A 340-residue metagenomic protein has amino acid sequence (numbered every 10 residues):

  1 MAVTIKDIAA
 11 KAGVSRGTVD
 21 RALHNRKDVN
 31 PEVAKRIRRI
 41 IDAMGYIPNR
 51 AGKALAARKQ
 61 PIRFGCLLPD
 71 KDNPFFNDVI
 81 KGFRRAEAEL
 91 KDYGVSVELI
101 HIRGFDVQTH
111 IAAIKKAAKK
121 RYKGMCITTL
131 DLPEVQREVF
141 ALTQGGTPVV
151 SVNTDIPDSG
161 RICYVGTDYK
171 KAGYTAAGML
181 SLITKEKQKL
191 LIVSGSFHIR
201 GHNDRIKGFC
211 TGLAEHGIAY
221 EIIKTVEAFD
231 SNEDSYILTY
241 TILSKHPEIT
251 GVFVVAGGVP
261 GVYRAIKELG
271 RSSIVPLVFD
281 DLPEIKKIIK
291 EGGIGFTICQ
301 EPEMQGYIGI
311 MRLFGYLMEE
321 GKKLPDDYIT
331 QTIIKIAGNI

Functional and structural regions predicted by a protein language model:
M1-A54: N-terminal helix-turn-helix DNA-binding module of bacterial transcription factors
D42-P74: N-terminal helix-turn-helix/winged-helix DNA-binding helices and compositionally similar short basic alpha-helical
M44, F197, L213, E301-I340: Hinge/cleft segment of the Venus flytrap/periplasmic-binding protein
F75-L90, A172-A176, R200-A219, D234 (+3 more regions): Short, solvent-exposed amphipathic alpha-helices that sit in or adjacent to ligand/effector-binding or catalytic
A88-T109, L191, C210-E233: Short beta-strand elements in bilobed, periplasmic/extracellular small-molecule ligand-binding domains
M125-A141, F209, E227-I285: Hydrophobic alpha-helical
L132-K171, L282-K290, I294-G295: Flexible loop/hinge segments that line or gate small-molecule binding clefts
Y164-L190, S235-Y236, P283-I285, E301-M318: Hydrophobic alpha-helical segments within soluble ligand-binding/sensing domains
